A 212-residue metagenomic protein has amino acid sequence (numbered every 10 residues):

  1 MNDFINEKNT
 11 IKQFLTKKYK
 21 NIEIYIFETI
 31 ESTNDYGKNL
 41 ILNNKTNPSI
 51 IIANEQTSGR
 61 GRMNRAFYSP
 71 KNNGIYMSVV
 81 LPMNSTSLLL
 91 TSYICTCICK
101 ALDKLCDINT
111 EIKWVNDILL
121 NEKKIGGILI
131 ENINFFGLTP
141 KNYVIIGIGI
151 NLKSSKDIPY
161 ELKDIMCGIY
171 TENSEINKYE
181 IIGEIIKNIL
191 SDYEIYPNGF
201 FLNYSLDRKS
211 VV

Functional and structural regions predicted by a protein language model:
M1-K104, G126: N-terminal lobe of the biotin/lipoate ligase/transferase fold
M1-N2, T10, Y19, N84-T86 (+2 more regions): Long, positively charged amphipathic alpha-helical accessory segments at protein N-termini or as interdomain linkers
E28, I112-W114: Short loop/edge segments at beta-strand edges and connector loops that shape dinucleotide/nucleotide cofactor-binding
